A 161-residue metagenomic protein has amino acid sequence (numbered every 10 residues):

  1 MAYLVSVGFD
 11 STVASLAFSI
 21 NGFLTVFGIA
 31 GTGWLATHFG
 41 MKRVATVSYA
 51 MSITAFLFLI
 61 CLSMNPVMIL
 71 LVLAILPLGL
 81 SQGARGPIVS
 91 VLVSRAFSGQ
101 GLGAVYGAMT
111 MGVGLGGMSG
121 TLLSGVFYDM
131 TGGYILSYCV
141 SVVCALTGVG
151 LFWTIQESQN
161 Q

Functional and structural regions predicted by a protein language model:
M1-T12: Short amphipathic helix-loop junctions that connect adjacent transmembrane helices in Major Facilitator Superfamily/SLC
I29-M41, Y128-D129: Helix-to-loop junctions at the C-terminal end of transmembrane segments in multipass secondary transporters
H38-A50: Cytoplasmic membrane-interface "Motif A"-like loop-to-helix N-cap segments of 12-TM Major Facilitator Superfamily
M51-M64: C-terminal ends and interior cores of transmembrane alpha-helices in multi-pass membrane transporters/permeases
I69-A84: Hydrophobic core of transmembrane alpha-helices in multi-pass small-molecule transporters, especially MFS/SLC-type
A84-F97: Intracellular juxtamembrane helix-capping segments at the cytosolic ends of symmetry-related transmembrane helices
A96-T131: A late C-terminal transmembrane helix in Major Facilitator Superfamily
V126-V143: A membrane-interface helix-boundary motif in multi-pass transporters
